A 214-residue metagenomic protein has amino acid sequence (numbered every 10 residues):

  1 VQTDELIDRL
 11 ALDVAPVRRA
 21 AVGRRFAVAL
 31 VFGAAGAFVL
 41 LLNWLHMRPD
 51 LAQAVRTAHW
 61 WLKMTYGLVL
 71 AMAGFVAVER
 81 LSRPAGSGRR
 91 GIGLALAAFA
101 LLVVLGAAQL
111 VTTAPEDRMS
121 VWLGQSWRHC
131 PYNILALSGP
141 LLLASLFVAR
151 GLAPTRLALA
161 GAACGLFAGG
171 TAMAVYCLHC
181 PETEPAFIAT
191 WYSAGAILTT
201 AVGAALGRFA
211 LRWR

Functional and structural regions predicted by a protein language model:
V1-A27: N-terminal juxtamembrane cytosolic/stromal segments of multi-pass membrane proteins
R25-S120: Selected alpha-helical membrane-embedding segments in polytopic membrane proteins
A27-A35, Y132-I134, G161-L166: Select subsegments of transmembrane alpha-helices in polytopic membrane proteins, especially boundary-proximal
A34-L42, A71-V76, S138-L142, G169-M173 (+2 more regions): Transmembrane alpha-helical segments of multi-pass membrane transport proteins and ion-pumping complexes
Q53-W60, R118-P131, A158-A160, E184-A194: Non-cytosolic membrane-interface motifs at loop->transmembrane helix junctions
G74-G86, A144-A153, G207-R208: C-terminal ends of transmembrane helices
V104-L159: Membrane-proximal helix-loop-helix units in multi-pass membrane proteins
F147-R214: Terminal transmembrane helical module of multi-pass membrane proteins
